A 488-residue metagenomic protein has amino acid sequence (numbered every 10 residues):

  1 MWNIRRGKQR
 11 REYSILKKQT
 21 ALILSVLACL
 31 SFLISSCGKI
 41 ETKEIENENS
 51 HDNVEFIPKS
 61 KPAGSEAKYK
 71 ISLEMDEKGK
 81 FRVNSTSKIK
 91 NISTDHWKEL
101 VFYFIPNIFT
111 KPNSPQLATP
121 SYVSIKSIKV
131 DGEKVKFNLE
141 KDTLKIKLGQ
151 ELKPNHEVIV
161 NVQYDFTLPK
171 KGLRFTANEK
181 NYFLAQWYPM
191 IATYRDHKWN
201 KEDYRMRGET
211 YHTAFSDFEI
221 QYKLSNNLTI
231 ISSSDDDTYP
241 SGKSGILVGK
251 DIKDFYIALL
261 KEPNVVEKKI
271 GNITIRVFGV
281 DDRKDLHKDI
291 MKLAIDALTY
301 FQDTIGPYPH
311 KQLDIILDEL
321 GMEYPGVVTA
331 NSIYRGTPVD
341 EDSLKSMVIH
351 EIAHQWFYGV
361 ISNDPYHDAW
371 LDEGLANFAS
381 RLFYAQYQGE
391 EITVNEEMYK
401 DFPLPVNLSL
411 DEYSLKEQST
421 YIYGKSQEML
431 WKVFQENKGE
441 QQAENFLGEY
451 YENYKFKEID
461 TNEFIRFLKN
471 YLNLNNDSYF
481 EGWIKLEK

Functional and structural regions predicted by a protein language model:
A28, C37-R82: N-terminal, polar/Ser/Thr-rich
N49, E99-E133, A185, K223 (+1 more regions): Solvent-exposed beta-hairpin/edge-strand motifs
I89-S93: Asparagine-centered strand-capping/turn motif at beta-strand->loop junctions
L117-N181: A surface-exposed beta-strand-loop module
K126, Q163-Y256: Extended, low-hydrophobicity, Ser/Thr/Pro/Gly-biased non-transmembrane segments
I220, I246, N264-Q355, G359-D364 (+1 more regions): Juxtacatalytic substrate-recognition/specificity segment
V327-G336, D368-V406, F480: Post-HExxH zinc-binding segment in Zn-dependent metallohydrolases
S426-K488: Amphipathic alpha-helical substructures
